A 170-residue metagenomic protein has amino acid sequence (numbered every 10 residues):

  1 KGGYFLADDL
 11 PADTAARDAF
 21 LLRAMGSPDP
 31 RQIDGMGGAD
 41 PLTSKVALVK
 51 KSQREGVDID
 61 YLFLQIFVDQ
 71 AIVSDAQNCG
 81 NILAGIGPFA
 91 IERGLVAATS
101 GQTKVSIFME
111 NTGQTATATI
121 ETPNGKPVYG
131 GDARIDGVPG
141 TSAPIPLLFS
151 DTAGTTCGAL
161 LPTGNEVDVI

Functional and structural regions predicted by a protein language model:
K1-I170: A glycine-rich beta-to-alpha transition motif near the start of alpha/beta enzyme domains, typified by
